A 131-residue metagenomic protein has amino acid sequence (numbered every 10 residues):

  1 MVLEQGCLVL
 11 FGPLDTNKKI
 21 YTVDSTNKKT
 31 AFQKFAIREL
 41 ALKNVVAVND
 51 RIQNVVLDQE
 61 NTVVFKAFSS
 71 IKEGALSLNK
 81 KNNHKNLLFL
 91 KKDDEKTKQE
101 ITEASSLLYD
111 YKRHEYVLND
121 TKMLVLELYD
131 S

Functional and structural regions predicted by a protein language model:
M1-Q59: Conserved SAM/SAH cofactor-binding pocket of Class I
K19, N44-V46, N86, Y109-K112: Conserved beta-strand segments of alpha/beta enzyme cores
D24-K28, A67, K92: Short beta->alpha hinge that forms the Motif I/post-I loop of the SAM-binding pocket
K34, A75-L78, E100-T102: Short amphipathic alpha-helical segments
E60-A67: Short SAM/SAH-binding signature in class I
A67-I71, K81, D93-E95: Short beta->alpha connector loops
A75-L87: A short glycine-rich, Lys/Arg-flanked "PGG" loop and its adjoining helix->strand segment in the class I
D93-S131: Active-site capping/gating segments
